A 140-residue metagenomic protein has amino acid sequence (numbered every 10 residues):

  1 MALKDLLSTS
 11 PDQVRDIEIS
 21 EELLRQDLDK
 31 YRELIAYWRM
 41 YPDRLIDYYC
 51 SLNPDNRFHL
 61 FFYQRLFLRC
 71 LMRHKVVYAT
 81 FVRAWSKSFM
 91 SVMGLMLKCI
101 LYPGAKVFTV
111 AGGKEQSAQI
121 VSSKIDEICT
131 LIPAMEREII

Functional and structural regions predicted by a protein language model:
A2-I140: Phosphate/NTP-binding elements of NTP-utilizing enzymes
